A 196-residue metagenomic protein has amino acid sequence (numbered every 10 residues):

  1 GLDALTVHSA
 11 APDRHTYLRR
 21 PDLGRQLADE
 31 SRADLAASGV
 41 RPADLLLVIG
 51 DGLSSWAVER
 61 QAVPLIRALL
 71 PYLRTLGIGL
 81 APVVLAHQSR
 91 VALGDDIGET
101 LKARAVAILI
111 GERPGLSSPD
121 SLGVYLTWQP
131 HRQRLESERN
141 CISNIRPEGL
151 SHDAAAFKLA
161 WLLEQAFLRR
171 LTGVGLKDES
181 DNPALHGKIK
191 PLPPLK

Functional and structural regions predicted by a protein language model:
G1-G39, A166: N-terminal low-complexity, intrinsically disordered segments
L2, R60, P64, A92 (+2 more regions): Conserved active-site and cofactor/substrate-binding residues in soluble primary-metabolism enzymes
L2, V40-L45, L76-L80, K102-A105 (+2 more regions): Short coil/turn connectors at secondary-structure junctions
H8, V48-G50, V84, A107-R113 (+1 more regions): Short beta-strand segments
A33-L85, R90-A92, I97-E99: Internal active-site segments that recognize and position negatively charged phosphoryl groups and nucleotide moieties
A62-P71, A103, G123-H131: A glycine- and small-aliphatic-rich helix-loop capping segment at beta-alpha/alpha-beta transitions that lines
D95-G123: Glycine-rich phosphate-binding loop
E112-D120, Y125-K196: C-terminal functional extensions of proteins
